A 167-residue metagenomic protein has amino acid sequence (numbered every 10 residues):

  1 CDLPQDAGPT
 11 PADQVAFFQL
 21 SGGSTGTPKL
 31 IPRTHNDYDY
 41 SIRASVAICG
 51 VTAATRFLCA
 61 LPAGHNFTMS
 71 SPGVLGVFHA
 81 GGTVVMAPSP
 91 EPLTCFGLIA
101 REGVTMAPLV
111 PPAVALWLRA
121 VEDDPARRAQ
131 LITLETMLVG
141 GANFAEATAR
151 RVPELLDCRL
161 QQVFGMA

Functional and structural regions predicted by a protein language model:
C1, K29-P32, C59-A60, G82-S89 (+1 more regions): Short beta-strand->loop structural element characteristic of the AMP-binding/adenylate-forming
D2-L20, T27, G50-R56: Conserved pre-ATP/AMP-binding loop-to-beta segment of ANL
A7, L93-F96, A126-R128: Short hydrophobic/charged patches on amphipathic alpha-helices used for structural packing and interfaces
V15, L20-S24, F57, I99 (+4 more regions): Conserved S/T- and glycine-rich ATP-binding loop of Class I adenylate-forming
A16-R43: Conserved AMP-binding A3 loop
D39-R56, N66-M106, A120: Conserved AMP-binding/adenylation subdomain of ANL enzymes
E91, A113-V114, F144: Alpha-helix capping/helix-boundary segments
V104-L109, L118-A167: Gly/Ser/Thr-rich phosphate-binding loop
